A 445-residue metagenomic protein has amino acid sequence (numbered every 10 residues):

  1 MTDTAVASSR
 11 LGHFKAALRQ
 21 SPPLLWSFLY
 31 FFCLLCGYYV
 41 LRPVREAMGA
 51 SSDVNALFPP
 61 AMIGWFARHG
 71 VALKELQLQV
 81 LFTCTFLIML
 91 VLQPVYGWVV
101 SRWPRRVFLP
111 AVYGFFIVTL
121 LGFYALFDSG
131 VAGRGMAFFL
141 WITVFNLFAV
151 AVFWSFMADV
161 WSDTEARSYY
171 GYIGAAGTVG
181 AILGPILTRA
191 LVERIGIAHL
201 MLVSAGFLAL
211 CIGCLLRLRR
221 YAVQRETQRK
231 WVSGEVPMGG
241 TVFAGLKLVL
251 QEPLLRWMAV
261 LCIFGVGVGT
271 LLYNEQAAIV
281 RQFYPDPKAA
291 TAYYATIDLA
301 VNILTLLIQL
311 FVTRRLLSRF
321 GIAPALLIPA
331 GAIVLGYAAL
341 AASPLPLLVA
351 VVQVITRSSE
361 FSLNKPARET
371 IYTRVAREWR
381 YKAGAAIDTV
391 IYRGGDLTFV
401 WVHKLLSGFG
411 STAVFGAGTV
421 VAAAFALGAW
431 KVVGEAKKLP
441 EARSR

Functional and structural regions predicted by a protein language model:
M1-Y30, N55, E75, Q79 (+8 more regions): Intracellular loop-helix junctions on the cytosolic face of multi-pass helical membrane proteins
P23-L57, V71-Q93, R134-V192, P237-L248 (+5 more regions): Substrate-agnostic recognition of the 12-TM MFS/MFS-like secondary transporter fold
A72-K74, R106-V107, R189-G206, T296 (+2 more regions): A membrane-interface helix-boundary motif in multi-pass transporters
F86, Y113-L120, A205-A209, C262 (+6 more regions): Residue-level recognition of pore/gate-forming positions within transmembrane alpha-helices of multi-pass
S101-G114, I195-A198, F311-A330: Cytoplasmic membrane-interface "Motif A"-like loop-to-helix N-cap segments of 12-TM Major Facilitator Superfamily
Y113-V131, G331-L345: C-terminal ends and interior cores of transmembrane alpha-helices in multi-pass membrane transporters/permeases
L121-A125, I182, A209-R217, T270 (+5 more regions): Membrane-embedded alpha-helical segments of multi-pass transporters/permeases
P324-L363: C-terminal transmembrane helical hairpin of 12-TM major facilitator-type secondary transporters
